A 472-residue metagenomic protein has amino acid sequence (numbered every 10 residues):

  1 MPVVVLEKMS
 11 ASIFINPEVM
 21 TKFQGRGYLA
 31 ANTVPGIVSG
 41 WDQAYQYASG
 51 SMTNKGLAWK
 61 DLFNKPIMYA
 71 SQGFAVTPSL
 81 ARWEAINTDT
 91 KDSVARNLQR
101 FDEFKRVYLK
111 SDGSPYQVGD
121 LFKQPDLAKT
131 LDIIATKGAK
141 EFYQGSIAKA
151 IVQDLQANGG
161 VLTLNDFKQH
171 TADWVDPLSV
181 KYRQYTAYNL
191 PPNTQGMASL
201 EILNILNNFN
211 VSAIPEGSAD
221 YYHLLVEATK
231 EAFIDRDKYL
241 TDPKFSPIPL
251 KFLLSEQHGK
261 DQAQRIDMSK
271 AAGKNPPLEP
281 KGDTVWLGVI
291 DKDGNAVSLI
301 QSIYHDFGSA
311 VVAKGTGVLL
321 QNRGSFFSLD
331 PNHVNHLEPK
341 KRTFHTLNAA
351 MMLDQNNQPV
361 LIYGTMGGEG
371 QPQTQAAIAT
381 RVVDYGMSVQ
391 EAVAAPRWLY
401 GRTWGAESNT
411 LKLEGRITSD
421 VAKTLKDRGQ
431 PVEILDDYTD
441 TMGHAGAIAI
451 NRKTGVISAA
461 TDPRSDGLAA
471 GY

Functional and structural regions predicted by a protein language model:
M1-K137, F142-Q144, K149-T194, L254 (+3 more regions): Noncatalytic scaffold domains of N-terminal-nucleophile
M1-V3, V161-T163, N295-L361, Y385 (+1 more regions): Active-site rim segments in enzyme catalytic domains, especially the processed small/beta chain of N-terminal
W59-S71, A150-Q153, E216-K230, V389-L399: Short, well-structured alpha-helical segments that form the helix of a local strand-helix-strand
V94-A95, Q99, G196-S212, Q355-L361 (+1 more regions): M16/insulysin-pitrilysin zinc metalloprotease superfamily fold
W174, K281-T284, H345-L347: Short, small/polar residue-rich loop motifs at catalytic or cofactor-binding pockets
Y188-G196, V285-G288, I300-V311, G364-P372: Glycine-rich phosphate/pyrophosphate-binding beta-alpha loops
N208-I303, T316, R323, P431 (+1 more regions): Internal maturation/activation junctions in enzymes
D293, K341, Q375-A376, D384-T439: Extended C-terminal subregions enriched in glycine
